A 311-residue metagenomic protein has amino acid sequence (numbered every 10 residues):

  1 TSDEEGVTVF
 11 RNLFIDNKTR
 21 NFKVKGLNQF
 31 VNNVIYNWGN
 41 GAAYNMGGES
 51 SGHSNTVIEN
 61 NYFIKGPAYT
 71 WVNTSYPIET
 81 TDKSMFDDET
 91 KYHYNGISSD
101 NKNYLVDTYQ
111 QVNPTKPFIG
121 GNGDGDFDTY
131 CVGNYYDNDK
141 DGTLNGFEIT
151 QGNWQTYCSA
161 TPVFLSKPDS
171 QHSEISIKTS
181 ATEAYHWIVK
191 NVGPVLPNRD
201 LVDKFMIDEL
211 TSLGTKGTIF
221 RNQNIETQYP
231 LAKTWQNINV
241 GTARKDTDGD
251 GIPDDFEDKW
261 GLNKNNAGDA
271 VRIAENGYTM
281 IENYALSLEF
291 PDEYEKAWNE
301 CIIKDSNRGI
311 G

Functional and structural regions predicted by a protein language model:
T1-D3, R20-K25, G41-S51, Y69-G123 (+1 more regions): Glycine-rich beta-solenoid repeat tracts in large extracellular/virion proteins
T1-R20, L27-N40, S54-P67, Y130-N138: Right-handed parallel beta-helix
G26, M46-G48, K65, F256 (+1 more regions): Active-site proximal loops enriched in glycine and acidic residues that flank catalytic Cys/His/Asp and coordinate
L27-Q29, W38, S51-V57, P77 (+2 more regions): Active/binding-pocket-proximal capping segment
G66-Y69, D139-D141, G261-N263: Acidic glycine-/aspartate-rich tracts in secreted/extracellular proteins
D126, G133-A243: Extracellular/surface-exposed low-complexity segments
Y229-I310: Extracellular calcium-associated, cysteine-rich motifs in secreted modular proteins
